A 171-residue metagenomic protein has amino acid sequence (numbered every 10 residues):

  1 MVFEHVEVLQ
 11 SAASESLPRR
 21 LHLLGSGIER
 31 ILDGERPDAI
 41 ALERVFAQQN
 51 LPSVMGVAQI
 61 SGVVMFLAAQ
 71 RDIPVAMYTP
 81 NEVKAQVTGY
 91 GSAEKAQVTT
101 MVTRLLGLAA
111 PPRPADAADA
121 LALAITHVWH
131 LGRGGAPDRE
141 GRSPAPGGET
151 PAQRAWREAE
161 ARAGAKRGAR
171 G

Functional and structural regions predicted by a protein language model:
M1-G171: Phosphate- and other anionic-substrate recognition elements at nucleic-acid/protein interfaces
